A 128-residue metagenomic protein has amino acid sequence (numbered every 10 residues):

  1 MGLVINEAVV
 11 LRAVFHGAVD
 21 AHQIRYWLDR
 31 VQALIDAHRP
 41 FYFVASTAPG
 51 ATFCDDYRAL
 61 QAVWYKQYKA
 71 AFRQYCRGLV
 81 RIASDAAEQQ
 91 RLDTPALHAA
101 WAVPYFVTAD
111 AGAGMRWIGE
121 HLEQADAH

Functional and structural regions predicted by a protein language model:
M1-H128: Amphipathic, Lys/Arg-enriched alpha-helical "gate/interface" segment within cytosolic domains that mediates
